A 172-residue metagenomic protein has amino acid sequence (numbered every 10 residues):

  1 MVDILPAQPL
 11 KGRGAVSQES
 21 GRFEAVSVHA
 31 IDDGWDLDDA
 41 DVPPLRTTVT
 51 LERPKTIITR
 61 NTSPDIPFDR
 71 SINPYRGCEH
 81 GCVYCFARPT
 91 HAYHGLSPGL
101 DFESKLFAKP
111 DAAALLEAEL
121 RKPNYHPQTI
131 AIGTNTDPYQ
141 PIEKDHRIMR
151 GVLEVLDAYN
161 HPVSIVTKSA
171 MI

Functional and structural regions predicted by a protein language model:
M1-R70: Flexible, acidic/Gly-rich N-terminal and inter-domain linker regions that tether and position cofactor-handling modules
A40-Y75, V83-I172: Conserved Radical SAM active-site core
H80: Basic (Lys/Arg-enriched) interaction patch that binds polyanionic ligands
